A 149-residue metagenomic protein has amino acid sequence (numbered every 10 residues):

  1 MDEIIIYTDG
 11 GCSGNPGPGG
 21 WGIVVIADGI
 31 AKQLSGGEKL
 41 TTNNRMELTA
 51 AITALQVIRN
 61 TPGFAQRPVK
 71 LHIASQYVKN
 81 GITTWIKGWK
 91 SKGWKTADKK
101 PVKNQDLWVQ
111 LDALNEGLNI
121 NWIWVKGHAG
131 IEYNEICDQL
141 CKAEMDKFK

Functional and structural regions predicted by a protein language model:
M1-R45, T53-R59, D138-K149: RNase H-like nuclease fold core
G11-N15, I52-I136, L140, E144-M145: RNase H catalytic domain
N44-L48, I131: Glycine-rich phosphate-binding loop at the start of an alpha helix
